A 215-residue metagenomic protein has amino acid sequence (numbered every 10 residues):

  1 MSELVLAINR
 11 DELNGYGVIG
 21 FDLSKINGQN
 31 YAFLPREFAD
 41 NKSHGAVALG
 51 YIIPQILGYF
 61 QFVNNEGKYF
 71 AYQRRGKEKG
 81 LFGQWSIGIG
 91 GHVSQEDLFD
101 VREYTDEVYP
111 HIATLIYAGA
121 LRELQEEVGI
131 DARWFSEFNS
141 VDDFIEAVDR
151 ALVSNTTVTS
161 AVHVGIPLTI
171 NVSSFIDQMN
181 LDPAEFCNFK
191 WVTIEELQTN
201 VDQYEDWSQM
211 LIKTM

Functional and structural regions predicted by a protein language model:
M1-D22: Short, extreme N-terminal leader segments that mark the start of a protein/domain
Y16-K68, R74-E78: Acidic, metal-coordinating catalytic segment for phosphate/diphosphate chemistry, firing primarily on the Nudix
I56-Y59, I116, I166: Residue-level detector of short, conserved catalytic/binding motifs and their immediate flanks
K68-E123: Conserved Nudix-box catalytic region and its N-terminal flanking loop in Nudix hydrolases and closely related
W85-E107, I145-N155, T159-M215: Nudix hydrolase/Nudix homology domain
E126: Active-site recognition of the HExxH zinc-binding catalytic motif
A132-F144: A short coil-to-beta-strand element that immediately follows conserved catalytic motifs
